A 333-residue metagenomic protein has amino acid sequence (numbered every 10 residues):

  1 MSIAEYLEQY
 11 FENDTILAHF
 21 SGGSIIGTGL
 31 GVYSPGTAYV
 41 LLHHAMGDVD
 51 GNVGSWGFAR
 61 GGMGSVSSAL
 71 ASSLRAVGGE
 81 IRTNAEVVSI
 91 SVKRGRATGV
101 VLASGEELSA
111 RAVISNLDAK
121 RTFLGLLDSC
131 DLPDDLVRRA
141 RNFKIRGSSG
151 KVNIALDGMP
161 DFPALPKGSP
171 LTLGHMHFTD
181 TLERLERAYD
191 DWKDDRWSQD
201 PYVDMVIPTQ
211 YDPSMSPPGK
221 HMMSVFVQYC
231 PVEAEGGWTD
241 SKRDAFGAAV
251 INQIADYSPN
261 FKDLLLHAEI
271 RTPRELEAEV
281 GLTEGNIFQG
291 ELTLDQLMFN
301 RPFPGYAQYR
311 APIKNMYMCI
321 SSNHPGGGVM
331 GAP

Functional and structural regions predicted by a protein language model:
M1-V77, N84, L282-E291, D295-Q296: Active-site/ligand-binding neighborhood in enzyme catalytic cores
Y6-Y10, G22, A69, S73-V77 (+6 more regions): Generic, well-ordered alpha-helical scaffold segments in large soluble proteins
L17-Y33, W197-V206, N260-P325: A glycine-rich dinucleotide-binding beta-alpha-beta segment and adjacent secondary-structure elements that constitute
F58-R60, E86-S216: Mid-domain catalytic core of redox enzymes that form a hydrophobic substrate pocket/lid adjacent to a catalytic redox
G64, K120-G125, A155-D157, P217-A249 (+1 more regions): Conserved FAD/dinucleotide-binding core of flavoprotein oxidoreductases
E80, A85-T98, I270-L282: Beta-rich nucleic-acid/ligand-interaction surfaces
M159-P160, Y189-Q199, D240-G281: Flavin-binding catalytic cores
